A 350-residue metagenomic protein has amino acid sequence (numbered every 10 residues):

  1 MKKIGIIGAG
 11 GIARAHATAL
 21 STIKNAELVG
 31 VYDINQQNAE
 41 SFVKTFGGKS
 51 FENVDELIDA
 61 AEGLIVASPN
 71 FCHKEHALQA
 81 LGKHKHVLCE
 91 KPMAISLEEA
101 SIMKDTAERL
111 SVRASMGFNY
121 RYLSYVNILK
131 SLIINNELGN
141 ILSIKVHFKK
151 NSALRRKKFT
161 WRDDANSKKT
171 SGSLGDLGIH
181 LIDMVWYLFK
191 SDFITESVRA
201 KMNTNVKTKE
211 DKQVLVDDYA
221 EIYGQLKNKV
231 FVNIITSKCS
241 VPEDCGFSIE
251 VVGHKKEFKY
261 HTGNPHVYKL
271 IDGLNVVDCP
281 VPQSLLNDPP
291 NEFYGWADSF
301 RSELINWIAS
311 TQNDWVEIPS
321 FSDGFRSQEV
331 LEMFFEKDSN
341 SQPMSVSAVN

Functional and structural regions predicted by a protein language model:
M1-F46: N-terminal Rossmann-like dinucleotide-binding module
I7, I65-V66, R109, I134 (+2 more regions): C-terminal helix-rich "cap/oligomerization" subdomain common to oxidoreductases
H16, F46-T106, S299: Beta-loop-alpha module in the N-terminal Rossmann-like domain of NAD(P)-dependent dehydrogenases, especially those
I102-Y120, G139-S143: Rossmann-fold dehydrogenase core element
N119, I249-S322, P343-N350: C-terminal glycine/acidic-rich active-site capping loop/insertion
Y120-K212: Predominantly a Rossmann-like dinucleotide-binding segment in NAD(P)-dependent oxidoreductases
D183-H266, R301-N313, N350: Contiguous beta-strand/loop segments that form the cofactor/metal-binding neighborhood of enzyme cores
